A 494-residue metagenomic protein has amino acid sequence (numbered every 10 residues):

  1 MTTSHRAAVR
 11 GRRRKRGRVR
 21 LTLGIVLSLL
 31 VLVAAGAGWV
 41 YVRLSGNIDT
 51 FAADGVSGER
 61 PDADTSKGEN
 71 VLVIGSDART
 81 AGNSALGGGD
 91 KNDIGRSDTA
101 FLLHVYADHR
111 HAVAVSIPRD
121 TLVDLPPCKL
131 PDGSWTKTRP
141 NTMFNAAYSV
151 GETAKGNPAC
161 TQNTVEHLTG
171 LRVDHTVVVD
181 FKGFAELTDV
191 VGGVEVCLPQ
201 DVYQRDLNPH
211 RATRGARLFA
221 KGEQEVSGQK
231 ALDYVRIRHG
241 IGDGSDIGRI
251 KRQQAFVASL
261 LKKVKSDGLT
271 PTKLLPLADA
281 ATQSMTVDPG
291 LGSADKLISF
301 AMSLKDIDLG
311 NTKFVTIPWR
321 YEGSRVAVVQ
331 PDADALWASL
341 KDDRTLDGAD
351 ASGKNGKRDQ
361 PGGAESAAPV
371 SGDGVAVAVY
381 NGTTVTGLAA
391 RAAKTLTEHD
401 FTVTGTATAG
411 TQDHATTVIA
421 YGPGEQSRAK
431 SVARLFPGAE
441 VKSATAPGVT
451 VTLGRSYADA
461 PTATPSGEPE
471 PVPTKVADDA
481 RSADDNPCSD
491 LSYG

Functional and structural regions predicted by a protein language model:
M1-G494: Non-catalytic, solvent-exposed segments at the cell envelope interface
